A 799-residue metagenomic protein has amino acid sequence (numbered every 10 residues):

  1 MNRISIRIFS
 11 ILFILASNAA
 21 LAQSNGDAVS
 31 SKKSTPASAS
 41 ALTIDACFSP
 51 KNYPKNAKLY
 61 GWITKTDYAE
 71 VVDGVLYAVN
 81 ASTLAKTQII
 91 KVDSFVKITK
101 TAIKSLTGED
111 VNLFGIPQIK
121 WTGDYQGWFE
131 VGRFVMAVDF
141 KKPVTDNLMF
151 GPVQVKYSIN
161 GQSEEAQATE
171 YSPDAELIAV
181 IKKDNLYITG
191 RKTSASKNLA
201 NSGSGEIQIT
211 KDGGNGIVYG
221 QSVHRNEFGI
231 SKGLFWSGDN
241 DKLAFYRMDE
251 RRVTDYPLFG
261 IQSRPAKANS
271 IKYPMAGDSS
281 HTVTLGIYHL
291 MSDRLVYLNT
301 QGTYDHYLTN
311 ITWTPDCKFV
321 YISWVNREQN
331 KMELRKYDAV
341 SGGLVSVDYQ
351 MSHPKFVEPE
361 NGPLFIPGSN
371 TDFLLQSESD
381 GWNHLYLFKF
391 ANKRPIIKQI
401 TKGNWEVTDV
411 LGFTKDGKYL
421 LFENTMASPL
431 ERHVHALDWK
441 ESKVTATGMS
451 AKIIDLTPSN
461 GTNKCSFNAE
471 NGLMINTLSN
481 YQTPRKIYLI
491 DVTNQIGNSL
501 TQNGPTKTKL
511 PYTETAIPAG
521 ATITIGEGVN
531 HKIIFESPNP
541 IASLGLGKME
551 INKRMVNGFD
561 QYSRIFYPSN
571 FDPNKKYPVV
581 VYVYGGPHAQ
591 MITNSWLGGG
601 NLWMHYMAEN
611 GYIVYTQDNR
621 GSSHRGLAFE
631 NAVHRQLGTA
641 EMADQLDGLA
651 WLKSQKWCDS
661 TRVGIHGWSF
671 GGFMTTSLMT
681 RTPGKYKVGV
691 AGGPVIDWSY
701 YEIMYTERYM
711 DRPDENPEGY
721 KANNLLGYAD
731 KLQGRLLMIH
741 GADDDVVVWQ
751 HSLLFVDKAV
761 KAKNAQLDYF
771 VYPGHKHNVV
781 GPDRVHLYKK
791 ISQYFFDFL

Functional and structural regions predicted by a protein language model:
M1-F9: Bacterial N-terminal signal peptides that target proteins for export
S5, K336-A339, D491: Short alpha-helical "patches" and their helix-cap loops
S10-L12, L21-F467, G472-L473, T483 (+1 more regions): Beta-propeller folds
C47, D255, C317, A446 (+2 more regions): Serine-hydrolase catalytic core recognition
